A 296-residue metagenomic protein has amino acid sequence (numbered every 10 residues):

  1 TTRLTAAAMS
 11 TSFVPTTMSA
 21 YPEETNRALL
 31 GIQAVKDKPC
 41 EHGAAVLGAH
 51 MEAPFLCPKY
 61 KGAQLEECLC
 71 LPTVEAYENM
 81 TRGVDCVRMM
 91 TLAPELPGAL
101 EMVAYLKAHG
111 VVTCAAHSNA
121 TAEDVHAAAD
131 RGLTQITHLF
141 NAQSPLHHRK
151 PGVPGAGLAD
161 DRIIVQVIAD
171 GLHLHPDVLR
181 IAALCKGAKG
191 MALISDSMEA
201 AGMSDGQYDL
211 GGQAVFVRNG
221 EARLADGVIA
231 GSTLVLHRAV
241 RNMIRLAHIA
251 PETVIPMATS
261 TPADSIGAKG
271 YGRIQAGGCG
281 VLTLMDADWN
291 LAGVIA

Functional and structural regions predicted by a protein language model:
T1-A28, A44-C57, V84-E95, V111-C114 (+3 more regions): Divalent metal-dependent hydrolysis catalytic cores, especially in the metallo-beta-lactamase
T2, N26-Q33, Y77, V103 (+2 more regions): Generic structural signal for well-ordered alpha-helices, preferentially at hydrophobic/aromatic core positions
R3-S12, C57-V84, A127-L139, Q143 (+2 more regions): Active-site gating loops and adjacent loop-to-helix segments of metal-dependent hydrolytic enzymes
S19-P22, N26, C70-V74, A93-L96 (+8 more regions): Electropositive phosphate-/nucleotide-binding environments in soluble metabolic enzymes
T25-C40, V103-V112, A250-M257: Short, electropositive alpha-helical surface patch
Y77-M203: Active-site core of metal-dependent hydrolases
G152-V165, G171, A183-S195, A200-M285: His/Asp/Glu-enriched, well-ordered alpha-helical/loop segment that forms or immediately abuts the divalent-metal
G293-A296: Short, compositionally biased
